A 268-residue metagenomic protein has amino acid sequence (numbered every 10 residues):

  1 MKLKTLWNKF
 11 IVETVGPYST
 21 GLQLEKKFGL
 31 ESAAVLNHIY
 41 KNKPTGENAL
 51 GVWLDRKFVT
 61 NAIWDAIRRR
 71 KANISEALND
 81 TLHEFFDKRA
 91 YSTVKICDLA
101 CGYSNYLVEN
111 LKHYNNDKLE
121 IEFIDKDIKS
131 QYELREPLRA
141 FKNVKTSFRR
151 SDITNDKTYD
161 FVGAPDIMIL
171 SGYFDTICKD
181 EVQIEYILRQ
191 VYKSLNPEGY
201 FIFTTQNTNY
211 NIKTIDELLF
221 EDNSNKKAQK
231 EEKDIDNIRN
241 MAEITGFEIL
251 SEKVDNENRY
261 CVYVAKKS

Functional and structural regions predicted by a protein language model:
G16-K88: Class I SAM-dependent methyltransferase Rossmann-like catalytic core, especially the SAM/SAH-binding loop
Y103-N116: Conserved SAM-binding loop of SAM-dependent methyltransferases across substrates and taxa, primarily the Class I
D127-K129: Conserved SAM/SAH-binding beta-strand->alpha-helix loop
I169-G172: A conserved beta-strand element that flanks and buttresses the S-adenosyl-L-methionine
E185-P197: A short glycine-rich, Lys/Arg-flanked "PGG" loop and its adjoining helix->strand segment in the class I
E198-T205: Conserved beta-strand signature within the Rossmann-like core of class I S-adenosyl-L-methionine
A228-G246: Short alpha-helix
T245-S268: Core SAM-dependent methyltransferase catalytic element
